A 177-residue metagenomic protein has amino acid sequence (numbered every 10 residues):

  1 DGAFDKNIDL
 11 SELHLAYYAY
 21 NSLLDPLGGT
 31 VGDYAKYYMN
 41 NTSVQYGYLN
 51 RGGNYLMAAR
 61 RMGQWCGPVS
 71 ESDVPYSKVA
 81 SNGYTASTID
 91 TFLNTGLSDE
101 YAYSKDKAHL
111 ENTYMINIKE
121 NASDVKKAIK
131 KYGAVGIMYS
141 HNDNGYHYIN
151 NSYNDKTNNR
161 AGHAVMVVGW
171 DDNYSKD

Functional and structural regions predicted by a protein language model:
D1-D5: Alpha-helical support elements that line or immediately flank enzyme active sites and cofactor-binding pockets
H14-D177: Predominantly the structural core of cysteine protease catalytic domains
